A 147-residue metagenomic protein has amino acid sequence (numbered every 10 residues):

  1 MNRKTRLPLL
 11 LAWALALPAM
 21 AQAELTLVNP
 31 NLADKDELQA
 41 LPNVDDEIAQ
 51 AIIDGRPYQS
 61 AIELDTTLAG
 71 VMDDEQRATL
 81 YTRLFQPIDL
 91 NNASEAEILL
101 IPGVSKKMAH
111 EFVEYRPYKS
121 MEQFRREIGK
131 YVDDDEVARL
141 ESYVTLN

Functional and structural regions predicted by a protein language model:
M1-L11: Bacterial N-terminal signal peptides that target proteins for export
A16-M20: N-terminal signal peptide c-region/cleavage motif recognized by signal peptidases
A21-N29, N147: Cleaved targeting-peptide boundary
N29-D65: N-terminal targeting signals for Sec/Tat export/insertion, comprising classic cleavable signal peptides
D45-D46, S105, D133: Small-residue hinge/turn detector
E47, Q59, K107-M108, K119: Structural detector for tandem alpha-solenoid helical repeats, activating at a conserved register within the helical
G55, L68-N91, I128-N147: Alpha-helical interaction/regulatory segments in DNA maintenance proteins
Q86-E114: Short, solvent-exposed interaction modules
